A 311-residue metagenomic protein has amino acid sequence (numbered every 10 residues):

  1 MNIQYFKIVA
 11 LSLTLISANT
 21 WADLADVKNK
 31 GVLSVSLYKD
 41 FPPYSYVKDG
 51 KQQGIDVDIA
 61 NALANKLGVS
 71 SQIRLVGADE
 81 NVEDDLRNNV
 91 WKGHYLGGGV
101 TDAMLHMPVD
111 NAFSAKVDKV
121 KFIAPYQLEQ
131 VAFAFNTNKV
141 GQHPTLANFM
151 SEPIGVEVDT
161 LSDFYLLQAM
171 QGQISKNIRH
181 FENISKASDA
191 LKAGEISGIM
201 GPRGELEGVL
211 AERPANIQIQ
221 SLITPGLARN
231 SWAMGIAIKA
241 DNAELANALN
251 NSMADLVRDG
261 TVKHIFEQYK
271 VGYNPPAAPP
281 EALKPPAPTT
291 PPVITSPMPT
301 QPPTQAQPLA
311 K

Functional and structural regions predicted by a protein language model:
W21-Q52, Q142, A147-S151, T289 (+1 more regions): Immediate post-signal peptide segment of exported/extracytoplasmic ligand-binding proteins
A25-T101: Extracytoplasmic small-molecule ligand-binding "clamshell" domains of the periplasmic binding protein/Venus flytrap
K39, Q127-A134, A211-N250, G272-P292: Periplasmic-binding protein-like
A60-K66, T137-V140, A147, E152-P153 (+1 more regions): Extended ligand-binding regions for polar small-molecule ligands
N61, N65-S70, R74-V76, A124 (+4 more regions): Ligand-binding cleft/hinge of the Venus flytrap
I73-A147: Acidic, polar ligand-binding/catalytic clefts
L105-K116, Y165-A169, K192-A193, S197-N230: A ligand-binding cleft/hinge motif common to bilobed small-molecule-binding domains
F164-M170, N251-P297, Q307-K311: Ligand-binding clefts/hinges and TM-proximal coupling segments of bilobed small-molecule sensing domains
